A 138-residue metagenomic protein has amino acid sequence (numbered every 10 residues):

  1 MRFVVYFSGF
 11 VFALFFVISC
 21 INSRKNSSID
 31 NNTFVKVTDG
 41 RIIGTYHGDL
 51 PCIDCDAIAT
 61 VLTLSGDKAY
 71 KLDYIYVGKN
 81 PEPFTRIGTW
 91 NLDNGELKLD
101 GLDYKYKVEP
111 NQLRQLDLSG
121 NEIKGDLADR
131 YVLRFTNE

Functional and structural regions predicted by a protein language model:
M1-I18: Sec-dependent bacterial lipoprotein signal peptides
G9, I18-T85, K98-E138: Lipid interaction determinants
G88-W90: Extracellular/luminal ectodomains and secreted, surface-exposed scaffolds of diverse proteins
D93-L97: Short, conserved beta-turn/loop elements at beta-strand boundaries and strand-helix junctions
